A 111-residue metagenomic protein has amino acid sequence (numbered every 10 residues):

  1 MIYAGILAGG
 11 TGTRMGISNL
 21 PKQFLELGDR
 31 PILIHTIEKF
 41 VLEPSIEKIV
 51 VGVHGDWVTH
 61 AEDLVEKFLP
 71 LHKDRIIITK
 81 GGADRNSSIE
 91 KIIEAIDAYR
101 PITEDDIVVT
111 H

Functional and structural regions predicted by a protein language model:
I2-D56: N-terminal glycine-rich phosphate-binding loop and ensuing alpha1 helix
I34-D105: Conserved N-terminal catalytic core of the sugar/cofactor nucleotidyltransferase
I107-H111: Short aromatic-hydrophobic micro-motifs that form the base-stacking/packing surface for donor nucleotide recognition
